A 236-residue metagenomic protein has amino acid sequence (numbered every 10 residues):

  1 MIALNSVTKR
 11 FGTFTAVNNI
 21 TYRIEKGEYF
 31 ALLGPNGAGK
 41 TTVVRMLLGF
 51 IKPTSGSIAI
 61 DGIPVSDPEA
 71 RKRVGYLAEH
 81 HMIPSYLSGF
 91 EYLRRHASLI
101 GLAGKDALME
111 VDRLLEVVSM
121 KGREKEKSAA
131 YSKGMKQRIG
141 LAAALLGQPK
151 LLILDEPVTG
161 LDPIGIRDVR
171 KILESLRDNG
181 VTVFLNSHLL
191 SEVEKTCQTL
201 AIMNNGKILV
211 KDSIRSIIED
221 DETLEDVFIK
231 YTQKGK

Functional and structural regions predicted by a protein language model:
L4-V7: Conserved catalytic Walker-motif region of ABC-type ATPase nucleotide-binding domains
K9-L185, L190-N204, I208-V210: ABC transporter nucleotide-binding domains
K207-I229: Conserved beta-strand-loop-alpha-helix hinge in the C-terminal portion of ABC ATPase nucleotide-binding domains
Q233-K236: Generic C-terminal helix-cap and adjacent flexible tail
